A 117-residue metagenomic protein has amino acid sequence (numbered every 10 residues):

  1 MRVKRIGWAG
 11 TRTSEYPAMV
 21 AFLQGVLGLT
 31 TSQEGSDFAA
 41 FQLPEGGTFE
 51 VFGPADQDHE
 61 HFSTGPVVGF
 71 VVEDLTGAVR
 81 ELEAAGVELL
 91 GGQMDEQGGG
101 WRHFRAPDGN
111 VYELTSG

Functional and structural regions predicted by a protein language model:
M1-R2, E83-G117: Vicinal oxygen chelate
M1-V20, P66-V68: N-terminal beta-strand motif that seeds the catalytic metal site of vicinal oxygen chelate
M19-Q24, L82, G109: Conserved active-site tyrosine of GNAT-family acetyltransferases
G25, G35, T64, E96-G98: Residues that act as N-cap/strand-start positions at coil-to-secondary-structure junctions
G28-E34, E88-Q93: Short secondary-structure junctions
L29-S63, V111-G117: Conserved short beta-strand elements that form part of the metal-binding/catalytic scaffold of enzyme active sites
A40, T48, G69, W101-H103: Short hydrophobic/aromatic beta-strand element in the GNAT-like acyltransferase core that lines or flanks the acyl-donor
V67-L82, V87: Mid-chain, well-packed structural core segment of small domains
